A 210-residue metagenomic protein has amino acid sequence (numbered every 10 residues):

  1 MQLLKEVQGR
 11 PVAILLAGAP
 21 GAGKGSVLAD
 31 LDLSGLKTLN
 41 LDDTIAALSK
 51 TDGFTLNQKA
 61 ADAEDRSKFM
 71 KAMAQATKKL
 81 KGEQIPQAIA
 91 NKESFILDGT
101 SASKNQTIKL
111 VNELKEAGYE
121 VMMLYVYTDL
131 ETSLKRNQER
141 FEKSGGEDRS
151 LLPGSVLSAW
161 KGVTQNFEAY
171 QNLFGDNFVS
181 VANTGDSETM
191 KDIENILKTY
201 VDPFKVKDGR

Functional and structural regions predicted by a protein language model:
E6-P11, Q87-I89: Phosphate-binding P-loop
A13-L15: Short hydrophobic/aromatic beta-strand immediately N-terminal to the Walker A/P-loop
A19-P20: The conserved Walker
G23: Conserved glycine(s) of the Walker
S26-E93, N105: Conserved substrate/cofactor phosphate-moiety recognition/catalytic segment in nucleotide-dependent phosphotransferases
D98-T107, L130: Acidic, metal-coordinating catalytic cores used for nucleic-acid/nucleotide bond scission and strand-transfer chemistry
K115-N137: Conserved phosphate-donor/acceptor-positioning beta-strand/loop module used by diverse small-molecule
E131-R210: Conserved GTP-binding G-domain of TRAFAC-class P-loop NTPases and closely related GTPase folds
